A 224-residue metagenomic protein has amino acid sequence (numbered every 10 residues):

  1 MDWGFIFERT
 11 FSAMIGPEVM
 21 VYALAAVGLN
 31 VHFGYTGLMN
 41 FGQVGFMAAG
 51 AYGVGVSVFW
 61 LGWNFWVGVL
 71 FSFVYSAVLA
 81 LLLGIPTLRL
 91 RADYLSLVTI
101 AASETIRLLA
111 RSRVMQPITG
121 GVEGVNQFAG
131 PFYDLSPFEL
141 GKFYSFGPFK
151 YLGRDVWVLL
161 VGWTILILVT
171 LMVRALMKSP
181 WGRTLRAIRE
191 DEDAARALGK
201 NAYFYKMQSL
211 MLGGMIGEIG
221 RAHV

Functional and structural regions predicted by a protein language model:
M1-H223: Transmembrane alpha-helices and adjacent helix-loop boundaries
